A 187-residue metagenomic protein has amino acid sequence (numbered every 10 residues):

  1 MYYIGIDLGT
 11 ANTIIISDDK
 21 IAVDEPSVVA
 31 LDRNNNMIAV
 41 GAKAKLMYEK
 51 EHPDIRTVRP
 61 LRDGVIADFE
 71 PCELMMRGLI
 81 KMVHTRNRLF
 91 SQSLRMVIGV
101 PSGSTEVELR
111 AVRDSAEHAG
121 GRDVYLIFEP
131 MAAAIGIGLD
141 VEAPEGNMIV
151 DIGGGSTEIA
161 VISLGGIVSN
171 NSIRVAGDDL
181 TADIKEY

Functional and structural regions predicted by a protein language model:
M1-I152, A160-Y187: Nucleotide/phosphate-binding catalytic cleft detector across ATP-hydrolyzing and phosphate-transferring enzymes
